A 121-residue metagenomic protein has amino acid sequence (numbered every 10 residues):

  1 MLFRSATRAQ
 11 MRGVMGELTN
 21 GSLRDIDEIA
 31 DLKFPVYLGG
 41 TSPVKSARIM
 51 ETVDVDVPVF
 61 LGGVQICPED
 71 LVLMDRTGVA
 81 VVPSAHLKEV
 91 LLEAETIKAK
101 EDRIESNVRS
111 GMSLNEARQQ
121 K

Functional and structural regions predicted by a protein language model:
M1-L2: Short, small-residue-biased leader/transition segments that mark boundaries at the very start of proteins
S5-A6, E69: Generic hydrophobic/aromatic pocket-lining and core-packing "Φ" positions
A6-T7, D27: Alpha-helical segments flanking ligand/cofactor-binding loops in enzyme cores
Q10-M11: Non-catalytic positions within long, well-ordered alpha-helices that form the structural scaffold/packing of enzyme
E17-G21, V36-G39, M74: General beta-strand structural signal in soluble alpha/beta enzymes
R24-V44: Histidine/lysine/aspartate-rich catalytic loop segments that bind and position anionic ligands
T41-A117: Acidic, glycine-rich flexible loop/linker segments
